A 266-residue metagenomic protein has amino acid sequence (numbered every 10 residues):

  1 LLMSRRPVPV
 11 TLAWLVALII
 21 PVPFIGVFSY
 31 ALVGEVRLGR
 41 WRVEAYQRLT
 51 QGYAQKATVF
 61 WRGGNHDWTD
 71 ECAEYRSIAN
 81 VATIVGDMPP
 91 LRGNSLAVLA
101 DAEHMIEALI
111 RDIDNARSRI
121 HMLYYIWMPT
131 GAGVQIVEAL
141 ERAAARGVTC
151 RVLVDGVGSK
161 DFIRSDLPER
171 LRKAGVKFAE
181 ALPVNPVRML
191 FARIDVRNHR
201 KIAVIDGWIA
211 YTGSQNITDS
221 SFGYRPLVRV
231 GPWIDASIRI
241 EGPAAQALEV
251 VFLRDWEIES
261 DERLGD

Functional and structural regions predicted by a protein language model:
L1-D266: N-terminal localization/anchoring segments of enzymes in phospholipid and broader phosphate metabolism
